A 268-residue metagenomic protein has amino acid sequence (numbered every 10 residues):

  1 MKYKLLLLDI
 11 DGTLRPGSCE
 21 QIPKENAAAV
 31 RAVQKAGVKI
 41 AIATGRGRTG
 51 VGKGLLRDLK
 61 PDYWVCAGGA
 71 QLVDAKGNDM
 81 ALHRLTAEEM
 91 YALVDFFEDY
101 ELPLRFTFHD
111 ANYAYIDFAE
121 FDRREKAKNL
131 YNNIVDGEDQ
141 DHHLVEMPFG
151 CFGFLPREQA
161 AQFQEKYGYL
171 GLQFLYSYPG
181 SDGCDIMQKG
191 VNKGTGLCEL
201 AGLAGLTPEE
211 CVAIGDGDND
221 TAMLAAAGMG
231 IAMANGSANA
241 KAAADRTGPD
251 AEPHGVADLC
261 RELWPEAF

Functional and structural regions predicted by a protein language model:
M1-L5, P23, C184-F268: Mg2+-dependent phosphoryl-transfer enzymes with acidic/Ser/Thr/Gly-rich catalytic loops
K2-C19: Asp-based phosphoryl-transfer active-site loop
Q21-D122: Active-site phosphate-binding/coordination module
L55-D58, V73, Q164-E165, M223-A225 (+1 more regions): Short loop/helix-cap segments at secondary-structure boundaries that form the rim of catalytic
L59-K60, G68, L170, A226-A227 (+1 more regions): Short, structured coil segments at secondary-structure junctions
P61-A67, K126, F174-Y176, G230-N235 (+1 more regions): Short hydrophobic/aromatic-enriched beta-strand-loop microsegments
G69, E158, A234-A238: Short, polar loop motifs at secondary-structure junctions
Y100-P103, T107-I214, D218-A222, A226: Conserved acidic, metal-coordinating active-site core of Asp-based, Mg2+-dependent phosphoryl-transfer enzymes
